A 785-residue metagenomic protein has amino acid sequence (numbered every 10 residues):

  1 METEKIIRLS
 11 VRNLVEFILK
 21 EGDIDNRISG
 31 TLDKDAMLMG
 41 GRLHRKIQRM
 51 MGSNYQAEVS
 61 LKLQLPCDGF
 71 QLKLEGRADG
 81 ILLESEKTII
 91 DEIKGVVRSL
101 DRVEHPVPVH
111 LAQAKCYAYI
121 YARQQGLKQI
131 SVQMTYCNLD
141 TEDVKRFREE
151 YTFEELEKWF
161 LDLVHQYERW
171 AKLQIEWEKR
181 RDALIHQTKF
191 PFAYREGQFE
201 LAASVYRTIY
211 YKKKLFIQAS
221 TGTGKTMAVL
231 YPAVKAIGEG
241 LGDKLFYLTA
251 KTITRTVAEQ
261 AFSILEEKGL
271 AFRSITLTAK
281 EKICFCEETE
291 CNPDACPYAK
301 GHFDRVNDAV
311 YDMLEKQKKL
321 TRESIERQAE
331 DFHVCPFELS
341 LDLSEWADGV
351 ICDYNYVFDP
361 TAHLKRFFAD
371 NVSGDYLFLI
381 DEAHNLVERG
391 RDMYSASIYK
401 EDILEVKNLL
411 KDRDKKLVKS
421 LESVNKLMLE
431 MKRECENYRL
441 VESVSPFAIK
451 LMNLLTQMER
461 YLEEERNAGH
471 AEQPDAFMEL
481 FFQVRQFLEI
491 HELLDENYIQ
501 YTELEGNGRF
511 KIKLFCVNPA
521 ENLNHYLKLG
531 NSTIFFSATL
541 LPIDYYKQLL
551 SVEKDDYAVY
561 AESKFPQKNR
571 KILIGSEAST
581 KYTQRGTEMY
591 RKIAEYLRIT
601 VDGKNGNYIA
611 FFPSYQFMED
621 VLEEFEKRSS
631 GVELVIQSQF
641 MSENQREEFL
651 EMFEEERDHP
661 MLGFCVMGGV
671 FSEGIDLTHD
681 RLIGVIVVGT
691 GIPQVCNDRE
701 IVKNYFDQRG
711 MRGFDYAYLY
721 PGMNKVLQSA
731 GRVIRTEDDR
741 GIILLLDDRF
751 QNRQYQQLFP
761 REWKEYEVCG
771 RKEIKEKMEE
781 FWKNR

Functional and structural regions predicted by a protein language model:
M1-E86: Metal-dependent nuclease catalytic cores that hydrolyze phosphodiester bonds in DNA/RNA, characterized by
L63-E157: Mg2+/Mn2+-dependent nuclease catalytic core
E176-Q218: Conserved pre-motif I regulatory segment
T188, L241-V350, F358, L429 (+3 more regions): A substrate-engagement module of RecA-like helicase motors
Y210-P232: Walker A/P-loop
V229, T256, F332-G349, D353-E459 (+2 more regions): Signature of the SF2 helicase/ATPase Hel1-core->accessory helical subdomain module
I325-V350, T361-F368, Y461-S579, Q584 (+4 more regions): A contiguous, basic/glycine-rich beta-loop/short-helix subdomain that forms a polymer-engagement track
S576-E588, Q637-Q751: Conserved RecA-like P-loop NTPase helicase motor core
